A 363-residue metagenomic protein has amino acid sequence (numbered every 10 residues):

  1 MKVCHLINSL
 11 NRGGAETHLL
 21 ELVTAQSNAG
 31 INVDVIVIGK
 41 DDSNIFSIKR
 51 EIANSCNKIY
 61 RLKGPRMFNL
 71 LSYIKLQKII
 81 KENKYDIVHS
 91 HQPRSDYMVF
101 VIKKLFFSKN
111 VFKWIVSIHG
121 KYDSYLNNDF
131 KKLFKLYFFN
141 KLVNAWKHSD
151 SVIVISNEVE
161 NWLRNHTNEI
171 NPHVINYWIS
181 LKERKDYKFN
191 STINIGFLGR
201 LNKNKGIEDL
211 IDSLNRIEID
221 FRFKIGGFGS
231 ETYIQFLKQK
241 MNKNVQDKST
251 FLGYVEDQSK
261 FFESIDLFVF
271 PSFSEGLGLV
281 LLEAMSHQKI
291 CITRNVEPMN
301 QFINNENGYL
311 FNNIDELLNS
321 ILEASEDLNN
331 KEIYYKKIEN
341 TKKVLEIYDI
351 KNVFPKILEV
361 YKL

Functional and structural regions predicted by a protein language model:
H5-L70, V159-W162, V174, G229-Y233: N-terminal strand-loop element at the rim of the active site of nucleotide-sugar-dependent glycosyltransferases
E16-T24, I193, F197-R216, Q235: A conserved mid-protein helix/loop that constitutes part of the nucleotide-sugar donor-binding site
S90-D96, I118: Short His-centered aromatic/hydrophobic patch
L133-S151: Membrane-proximal helix-turn-helix segments that form the acceptor-binding/catalytic region of lipid-linked
Y254, F273: Aromatic "clamp/platform" in nucleotide-sugar-dependent glycosyltransferases that forms part of the donor/acceptor
L281, V296-L310: Short acidic/histidine- and often glycine-rich active-site loop of Leloir-type glycosyltransferases that engages
I290-T293: Short hydrophobic beta-strand element within catalytic cores of glycosyltransferases and related nucleotide-activated
N304-E316, E323-N329: Conserved acidic donor-binding segment of nucleotide-sugar-dependent glycosyltransferases
